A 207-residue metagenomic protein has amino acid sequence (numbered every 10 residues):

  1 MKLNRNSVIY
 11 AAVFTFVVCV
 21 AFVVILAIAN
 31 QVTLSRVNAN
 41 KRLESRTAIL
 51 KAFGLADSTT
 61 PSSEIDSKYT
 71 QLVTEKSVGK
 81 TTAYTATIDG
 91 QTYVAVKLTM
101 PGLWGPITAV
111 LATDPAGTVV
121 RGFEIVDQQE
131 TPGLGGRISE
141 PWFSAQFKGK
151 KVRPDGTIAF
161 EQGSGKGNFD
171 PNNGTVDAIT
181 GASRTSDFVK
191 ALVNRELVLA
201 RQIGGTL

Functional and structural regions predicted by a protein language model:
K2-L207: Flexible, solvent-exposed loop/hinge segments and secondary-structure transition points
